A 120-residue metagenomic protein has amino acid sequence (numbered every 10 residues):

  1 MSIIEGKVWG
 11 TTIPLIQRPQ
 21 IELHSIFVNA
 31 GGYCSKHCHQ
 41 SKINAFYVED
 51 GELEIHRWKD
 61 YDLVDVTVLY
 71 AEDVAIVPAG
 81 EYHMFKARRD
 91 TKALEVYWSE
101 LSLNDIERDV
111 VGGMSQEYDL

Functional and structural regions predicted by a protein language model:
M1-S25, A30-K36, V66-A71, V111-L120: A short, N-terminal "cap"/entry segment at the start of jelly-roll beta-barrel domains of the cupin/DSBH fold
I3-G6, K86-L120: Double-stranded beta-helix
I21-L23, G80-M84, R88: Catalytic phosphate/metal-binding cores of nucleic-acid and nucleotide-processing enzymes, i.e., regions that mediate
G32, S41-K42, E81, R89-D90 (+1 more regions): A generic "binding-loop/recognition-motif" signal
S41-D60: Glycine- and acidic-residue-biased ligand/ion/polar-headgroup-sensing regions
K59-G80: Short acidic-glycine-tyrosine-enriched beta hairpin
